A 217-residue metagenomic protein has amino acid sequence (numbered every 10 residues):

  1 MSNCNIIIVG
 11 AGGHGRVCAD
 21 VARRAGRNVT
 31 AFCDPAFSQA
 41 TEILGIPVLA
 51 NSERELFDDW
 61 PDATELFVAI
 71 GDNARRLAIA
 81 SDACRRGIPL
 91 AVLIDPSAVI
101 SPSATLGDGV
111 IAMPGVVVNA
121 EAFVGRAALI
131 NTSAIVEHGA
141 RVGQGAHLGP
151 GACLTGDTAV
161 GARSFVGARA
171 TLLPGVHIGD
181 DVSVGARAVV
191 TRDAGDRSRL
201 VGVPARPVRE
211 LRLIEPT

Functional and structural regions predicted by a protein language model:
M1-L49, L56-D58: Hydrophobic, well-ordered beta-alpha structural blocks that scaffold small-molecule cofactor pockets
M1-N5, D181, L213-T217: Short, low-complexity, intrinsically disordered N-terminal peptides in bacterial proteins
G13-R16, A74-R75, T105: Short alpha-helical
A19-A22, A78-D82, V124, G195-D196 (+1 more regions): Short amphipathic alpha-helical segments
G26, C84-I88, R192: Short helix-capping segments at alpha-helix termini
Q39-V99: Phosphate-bearing ligand-interacting subdomains that bind or position ATP/ADP/UDP/GDP/NAD(P) or nucleotide-linked
E53, L200-T217: Short, basic/aromatic-enriched C-terminal tail that caps enzymatic domains
V92-V208: Structural signal for interior beta-strand "rungs" in well-ordered beta-sheet cores of soluble enzyme domains
